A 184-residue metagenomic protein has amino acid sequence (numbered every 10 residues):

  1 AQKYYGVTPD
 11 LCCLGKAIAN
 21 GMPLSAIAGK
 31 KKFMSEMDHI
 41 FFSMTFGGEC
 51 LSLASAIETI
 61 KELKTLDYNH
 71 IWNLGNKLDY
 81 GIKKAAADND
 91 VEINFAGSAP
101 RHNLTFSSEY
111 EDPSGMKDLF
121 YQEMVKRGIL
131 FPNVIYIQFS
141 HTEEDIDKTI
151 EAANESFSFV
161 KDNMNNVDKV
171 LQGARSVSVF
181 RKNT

Functional and structural regions predicted by a protein language model:
A1-T184: Conserved N-terminal phosphate-binding loop of PLP-dependent enzymes in the Aspartate aminotransferase
